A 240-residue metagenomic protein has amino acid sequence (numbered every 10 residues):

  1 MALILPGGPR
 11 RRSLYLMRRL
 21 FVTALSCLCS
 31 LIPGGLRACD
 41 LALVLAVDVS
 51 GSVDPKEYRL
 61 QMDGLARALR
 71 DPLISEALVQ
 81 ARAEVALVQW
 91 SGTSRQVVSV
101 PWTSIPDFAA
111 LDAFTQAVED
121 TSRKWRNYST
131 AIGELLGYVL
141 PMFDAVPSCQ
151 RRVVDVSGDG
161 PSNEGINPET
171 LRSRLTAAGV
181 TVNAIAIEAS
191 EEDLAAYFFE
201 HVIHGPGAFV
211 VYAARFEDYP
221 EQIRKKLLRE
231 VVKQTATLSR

Functional and structural regions predicted by a protein language model:
C39-P101, L135-L136, V153-S157, N183-I185: Von Willebrand factor
A46-K56, V85, P101, V118-S129 (+4 more regions): Second-shell loop/turn segments in exported
D63-I74, G92, E119, R123 (+7 more regions): Sec-exported extracytoplasmic/periplasmic mature domains
A83-V118, L194-E200: Short beta-strand-loop
I105, A109-R152, A184-L194, D218 (+1 more regions): Von Willebrand factor
G160-H201: VWA/integrin I-like adhesion module and closely mimicked acidic/polar interface patches used
S190-T237: Von Willebrand factor A/integrin I-like adhesion domains
